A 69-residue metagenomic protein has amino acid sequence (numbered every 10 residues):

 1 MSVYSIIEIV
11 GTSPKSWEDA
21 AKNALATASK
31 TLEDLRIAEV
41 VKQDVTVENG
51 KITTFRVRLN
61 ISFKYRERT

Functional and structural regions predicted by a protein language model:
M1-T69: N-terminal, polar/charged subdomain of small-to-medium soluble alpha/beta proteins
